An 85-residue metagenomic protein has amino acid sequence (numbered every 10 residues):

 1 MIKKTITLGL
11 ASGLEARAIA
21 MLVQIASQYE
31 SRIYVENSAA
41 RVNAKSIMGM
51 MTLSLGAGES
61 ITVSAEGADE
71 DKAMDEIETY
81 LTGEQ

Functional and structural regions predicted by a protein language model:
M1-T5, S60-T62: Intrinsic-disorder/low-complexity, polar/charged segments enriched in Ser/Thr/Lys/Arg/Asp/Glu/Gln
T7-G56: Compact, glycine-rich, soluble single-domain proteins
M51-Q85: C-terminal structural segments of small proteins and small subunits
